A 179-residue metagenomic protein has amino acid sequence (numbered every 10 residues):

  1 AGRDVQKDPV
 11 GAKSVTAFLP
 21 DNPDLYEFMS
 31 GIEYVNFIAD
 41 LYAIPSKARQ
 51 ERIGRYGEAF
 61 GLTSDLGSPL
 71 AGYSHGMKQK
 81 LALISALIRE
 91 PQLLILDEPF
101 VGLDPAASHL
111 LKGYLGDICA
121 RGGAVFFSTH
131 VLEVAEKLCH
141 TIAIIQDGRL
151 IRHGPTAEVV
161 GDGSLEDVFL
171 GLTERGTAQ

Functional and structural regions predicted by a protein language model:
N36, D40, K47-D65: Conserved ABC ATPase "signature" region
I88-Q92: A short, proline-enriched helix->beta-strand linker immediately N-terminal to the Walker B motif in ABC-type P-loop
L94-E98: Catalytic Walker B motif of ABC-type/P-loop ATPase nucleotide-binding domains
S108-R121: Helical segment within the ABC ATPase nucleotide-binding domain
A135-K137: A short, surface-exposed alpha-helical micro-motif characterized by mixed small hydrophobic and charged/polar residues
H153-G154: ABC ATPase "signature
